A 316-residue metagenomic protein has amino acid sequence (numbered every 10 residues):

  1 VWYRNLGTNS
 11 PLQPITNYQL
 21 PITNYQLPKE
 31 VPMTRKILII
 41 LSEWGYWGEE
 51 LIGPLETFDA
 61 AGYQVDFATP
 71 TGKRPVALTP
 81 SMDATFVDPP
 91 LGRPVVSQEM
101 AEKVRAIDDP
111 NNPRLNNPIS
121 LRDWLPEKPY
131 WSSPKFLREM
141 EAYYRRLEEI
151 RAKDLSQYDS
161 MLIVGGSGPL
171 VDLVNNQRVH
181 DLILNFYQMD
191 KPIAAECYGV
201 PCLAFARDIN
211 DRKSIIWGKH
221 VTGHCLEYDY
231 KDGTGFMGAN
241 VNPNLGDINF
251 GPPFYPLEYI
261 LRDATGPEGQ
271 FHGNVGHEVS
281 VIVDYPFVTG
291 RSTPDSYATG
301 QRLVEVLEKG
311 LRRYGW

Functional and structural regions predicted by a protein language model:
V1, T8-K29: Short, basic, low-complexity termini and linkers enriched in Ser/Thr/Gly/Pro that act as targeting/leader peptides
N5-L6, G251: Generic extreme N-terminus detector
M33-M189, C202-W316: Extended, subdomain-level signal for the structured scaffold at the beginning of enzyme domains
P192-I193: Glycine- and acidic-residue-rich phosphate-binding/metal-coordinating active-site segment common to enzymes that handle
C197: Aromatic-residue-lined binding/catalytic grooves and analogous aromatic/hydrophobic interfacial grooves in multimeric
